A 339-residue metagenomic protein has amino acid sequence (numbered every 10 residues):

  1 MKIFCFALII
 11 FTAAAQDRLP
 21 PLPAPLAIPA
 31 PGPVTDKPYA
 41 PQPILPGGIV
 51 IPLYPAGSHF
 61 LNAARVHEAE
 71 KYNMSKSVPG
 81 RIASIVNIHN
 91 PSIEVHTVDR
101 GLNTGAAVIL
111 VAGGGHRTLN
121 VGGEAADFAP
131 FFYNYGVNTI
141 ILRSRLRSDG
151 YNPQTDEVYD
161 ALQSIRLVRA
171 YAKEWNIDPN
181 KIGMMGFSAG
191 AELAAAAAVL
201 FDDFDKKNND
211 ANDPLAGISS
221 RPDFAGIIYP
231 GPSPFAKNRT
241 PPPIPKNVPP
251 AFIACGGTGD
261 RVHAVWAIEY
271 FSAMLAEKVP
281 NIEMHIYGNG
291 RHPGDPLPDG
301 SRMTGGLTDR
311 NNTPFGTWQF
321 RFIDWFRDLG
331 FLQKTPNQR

Functional and structural regions predicted by a protein language model:
L26-N103: N-terminal cap/lid segment of alpha/beta-hydrolase-fold proteins
T97, V121-I140, F271-S272: Short amphipathic alpha-helix adjacent to the substrate-entry channel of hydrolases
T104-G113: Short beta-strand element of the alpha/beta-hydrolase
N120-V121, D127-F128, L142-N176, N311-P314: Catalytic nucleophile-loop/oxyanion-hole region of alpha/beta-hydrolase and closely related hydrolase-like folds
Y159-K246: Primarily recognizes the serine-hydrolase "nucleophile elbow" in alpha/beta-hydrolase and SGNH/GDSL folds
N247, I253-C255: Short beta-strand/loop motif that positions the catalytic acidic residue of the alpha/beta-hydrolase fold
D260-E269: Conserved alpha/beta-hydrolase "acid-adjacent" motif
L275-R339: C-terminal catalytic histidine-bearing segment of alpha/beta-hydrolase fold enzymes
